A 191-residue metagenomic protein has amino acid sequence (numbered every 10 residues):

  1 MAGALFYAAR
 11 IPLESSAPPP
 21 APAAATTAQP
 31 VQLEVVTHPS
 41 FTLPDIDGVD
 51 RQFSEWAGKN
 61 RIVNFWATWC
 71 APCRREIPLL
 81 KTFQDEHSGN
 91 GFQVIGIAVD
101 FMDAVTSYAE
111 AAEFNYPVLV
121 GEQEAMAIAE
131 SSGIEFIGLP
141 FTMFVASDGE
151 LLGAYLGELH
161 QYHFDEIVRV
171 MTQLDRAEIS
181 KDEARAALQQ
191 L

Functional and structural regions predicted by a protein language model:
M1-S40, A184-L191: N-terminal targeting signals for export/organelle localization
Q32-R61: A short beta-strand-turn-helix
F41, F65-W66, Y108, N115-Y116: Conserved hydrophobic/aromatic "anchor" residues that stabilize well-ordered secondary structure elements
A57, F65-T82: Conserved redox-active cysteine motifs that mediate thiol-disulfide chemistry, especially di-cysteine Cys-X(1-2)-Cys
K59-R61, W66-W69, F101, G138: Short pre-active-site segment immediately N-terminal to redox-active cysteine/selenocysteine motifs in thiol-based
R74-E113, Q123-E130, R185-L191: Structural microenvironment flanking redox-active thiols in thiol-disulfide oxidoreductases
Y108-F114, G121-Q173: Thiol/disulfide oxidoreductase modules built on the thioredoxin-like
